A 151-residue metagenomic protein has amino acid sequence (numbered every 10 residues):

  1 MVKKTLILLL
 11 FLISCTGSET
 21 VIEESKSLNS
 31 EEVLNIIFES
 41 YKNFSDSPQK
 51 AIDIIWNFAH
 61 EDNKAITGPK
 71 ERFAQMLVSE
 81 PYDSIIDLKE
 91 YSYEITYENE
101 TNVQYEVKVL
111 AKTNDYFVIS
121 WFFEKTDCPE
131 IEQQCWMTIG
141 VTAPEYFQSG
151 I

Functional and structural regions predicted by a protein language model:
K4-I13: Sec-dependent N-terminal signal peptides
T16-E19: Bacterial signal peptide processing site
V21-S25: Juxtamembrane interface helices immediately C-terminal to a transmembrane segment
K26-D46, I54, F58: Short, aromatic-enriched amphipathic alpha-helices that serve as compact interaction elements
S45, A65-I66, F147-G150: Short, solvent-exposed loop/turn elements at domain surfaces
P48-E100: Short solvent-exposed beta->alpha transition segments
T96-I151: Exposed beta-sheet edge and beta->alpha loop/turn motif
